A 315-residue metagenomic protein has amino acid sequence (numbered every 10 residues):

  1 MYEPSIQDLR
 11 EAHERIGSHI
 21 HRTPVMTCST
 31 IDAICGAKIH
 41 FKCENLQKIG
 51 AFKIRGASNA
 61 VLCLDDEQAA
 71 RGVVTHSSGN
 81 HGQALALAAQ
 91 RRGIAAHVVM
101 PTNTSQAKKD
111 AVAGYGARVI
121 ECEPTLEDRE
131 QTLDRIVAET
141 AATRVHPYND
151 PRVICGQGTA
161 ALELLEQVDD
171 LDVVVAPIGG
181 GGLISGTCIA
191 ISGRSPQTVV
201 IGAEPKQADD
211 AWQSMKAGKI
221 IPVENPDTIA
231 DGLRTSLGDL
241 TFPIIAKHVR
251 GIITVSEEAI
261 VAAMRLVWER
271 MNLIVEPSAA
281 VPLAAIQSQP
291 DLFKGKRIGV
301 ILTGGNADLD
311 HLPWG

Functional and structural regions predicted by a protein language model:
M1-G315: PLP-dependent amino-acid enzyme catalytic core
